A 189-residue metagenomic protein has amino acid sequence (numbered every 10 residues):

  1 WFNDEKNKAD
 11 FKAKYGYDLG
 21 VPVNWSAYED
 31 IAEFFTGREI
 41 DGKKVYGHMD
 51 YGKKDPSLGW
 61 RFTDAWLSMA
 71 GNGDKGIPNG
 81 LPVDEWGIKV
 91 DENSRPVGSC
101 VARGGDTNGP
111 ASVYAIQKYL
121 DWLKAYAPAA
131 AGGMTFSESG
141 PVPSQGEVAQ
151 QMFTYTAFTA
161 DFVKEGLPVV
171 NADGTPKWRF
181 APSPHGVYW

Functional and structural regions predicted by a protein language model:
W1, N24-I31, L58-F62, S112-Y119 (+1 more regions): Stable alpha-helical elements in mature extracytoplasmic
N3-N7, D30-D41, L120-P128, V148: Sec-exported extracytoplasmic/periplasmic mature domains
D18-P22, P128-F136: Short beta-strand-to-loop elements that line the ligand-binding cleft of bilobed periplasmic-binding protein-like
A27-F35, S137-Q151: Short helices/loops that flank or line small-molecule/ion binding pockets
E29-E33, M69-G133, G174-W189: Glycine-centered hinge/linker elements that transmit conformational signals in sensory and ligand-binding systems
T36-G52: Bilobed periplasmic-binding protein-like "clamshell/Venus-flytrap" ligand-binding domains
G52, F136, F153-F158, P182-P184: Beta->alpha turn/N-cap motifs
F153-A172: A ligand-binding cleft/hinge motif common to bilobed small-molecule-binding domains
